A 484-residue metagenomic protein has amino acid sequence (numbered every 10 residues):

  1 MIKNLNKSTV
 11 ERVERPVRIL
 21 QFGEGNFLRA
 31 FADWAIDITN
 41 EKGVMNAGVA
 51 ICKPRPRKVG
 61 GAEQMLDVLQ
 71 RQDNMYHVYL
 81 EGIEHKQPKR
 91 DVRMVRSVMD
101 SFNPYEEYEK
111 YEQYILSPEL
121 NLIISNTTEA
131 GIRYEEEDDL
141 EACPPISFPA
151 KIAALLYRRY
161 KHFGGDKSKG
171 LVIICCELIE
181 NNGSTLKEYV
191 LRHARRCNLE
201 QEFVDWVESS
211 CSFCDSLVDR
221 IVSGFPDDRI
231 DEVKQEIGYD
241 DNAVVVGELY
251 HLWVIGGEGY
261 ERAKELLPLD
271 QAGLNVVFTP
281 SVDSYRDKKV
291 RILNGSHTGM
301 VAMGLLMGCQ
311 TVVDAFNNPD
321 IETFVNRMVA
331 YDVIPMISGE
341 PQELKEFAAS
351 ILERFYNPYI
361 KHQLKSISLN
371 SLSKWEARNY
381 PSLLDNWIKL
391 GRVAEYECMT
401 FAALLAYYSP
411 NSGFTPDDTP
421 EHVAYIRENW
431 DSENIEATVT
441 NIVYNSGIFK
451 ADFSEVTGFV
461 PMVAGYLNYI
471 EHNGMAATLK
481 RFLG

Functional and structural regions predicted by a protein language model:
M1-G484: Substrate/ligand-engaging "lid" and interaction regions
